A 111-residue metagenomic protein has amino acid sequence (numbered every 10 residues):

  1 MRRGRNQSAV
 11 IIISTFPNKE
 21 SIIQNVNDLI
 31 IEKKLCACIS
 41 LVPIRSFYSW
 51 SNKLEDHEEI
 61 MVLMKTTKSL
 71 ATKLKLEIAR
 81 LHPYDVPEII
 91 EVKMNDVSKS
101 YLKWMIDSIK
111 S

Functional and structural regions predicted by a protein language model:
M1-S111: Positively charged, small/polar-rich N-terminal and surface patches that mediate targeting and assembly and bind
